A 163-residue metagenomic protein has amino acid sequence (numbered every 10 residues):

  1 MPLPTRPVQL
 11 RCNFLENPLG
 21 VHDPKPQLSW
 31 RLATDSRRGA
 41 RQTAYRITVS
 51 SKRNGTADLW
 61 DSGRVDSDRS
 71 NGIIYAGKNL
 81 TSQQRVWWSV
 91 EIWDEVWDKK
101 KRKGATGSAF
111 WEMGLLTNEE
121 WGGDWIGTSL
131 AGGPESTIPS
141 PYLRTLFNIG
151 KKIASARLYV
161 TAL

Functional and structural regions predicted by a protein language model:
M1-G39, S108-N148: Non-catalytic, glycine-rich low-complexity segments
C12, I47, V90, T145-F147 (+1 more regions): Preference for bulky hydrophobic residues occupying beta-strand positions in well-ordered beta-sheet regions
N13-L15, S50, A76, G114 (+2 more regions): A structural detector for beta-sheet-dominated domains
D23, Q42, A154-R157: Short, hydrophobic/aromatic beta-strand segments
Q27, R85-S89, S155-R157: Short, conserved beta-strand segments of beta-strand-rich sandwich/propeller modules, principally
L32, S36-R85, E91-A105, E119-S129: Recognizes extended acidic, P/S/T-rich segments that occur within or adjacent to Ig-like beta-sandwich modules
K78-L80, E91, T128, G132-P141 (+2 more regions): Ligand-binding pocket scaffold of soluble enzyme catalytic domains
F147-G150, A154-L163: Aromatic-lined ligand-binding clefts that engage carbohydrates, nucleic acids, or primary amines
